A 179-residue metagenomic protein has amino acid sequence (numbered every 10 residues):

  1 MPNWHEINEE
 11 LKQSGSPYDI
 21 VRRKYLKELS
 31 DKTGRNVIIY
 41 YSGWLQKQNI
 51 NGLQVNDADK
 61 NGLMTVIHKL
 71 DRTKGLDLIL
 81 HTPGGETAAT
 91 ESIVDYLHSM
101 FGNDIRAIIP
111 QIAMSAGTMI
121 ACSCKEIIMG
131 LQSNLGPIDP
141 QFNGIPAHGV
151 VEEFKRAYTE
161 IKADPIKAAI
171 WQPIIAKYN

Functional and structural regions predicted by a protein language model:
M1-I112, T118-N179: Terminal-region recognition feature
